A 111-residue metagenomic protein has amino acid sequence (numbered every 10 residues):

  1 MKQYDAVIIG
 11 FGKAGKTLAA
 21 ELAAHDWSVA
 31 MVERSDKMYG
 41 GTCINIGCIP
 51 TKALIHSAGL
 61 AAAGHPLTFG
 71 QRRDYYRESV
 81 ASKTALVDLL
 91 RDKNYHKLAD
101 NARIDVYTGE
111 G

Functional and structural regions predicted by a protein language model:
M1-G12: Beta1/beta-strand and adjacent pyrophosphate-binding region of the FAD-binding site in flavoprotein oxidoreductases
K2-Y4, E21-W27, E33-E110: Glycine-rich flavin
I9, V32-E33: The conserved SAM/SAH-binding core of class I Rossmann-like methyltransferase domains, concentrating on the hydrophobic
G12, E110-G111: Conserved acidic residues
G15-K16: N-terminal Rossmann-fold NAD(P) dinucleotide-binding loop
